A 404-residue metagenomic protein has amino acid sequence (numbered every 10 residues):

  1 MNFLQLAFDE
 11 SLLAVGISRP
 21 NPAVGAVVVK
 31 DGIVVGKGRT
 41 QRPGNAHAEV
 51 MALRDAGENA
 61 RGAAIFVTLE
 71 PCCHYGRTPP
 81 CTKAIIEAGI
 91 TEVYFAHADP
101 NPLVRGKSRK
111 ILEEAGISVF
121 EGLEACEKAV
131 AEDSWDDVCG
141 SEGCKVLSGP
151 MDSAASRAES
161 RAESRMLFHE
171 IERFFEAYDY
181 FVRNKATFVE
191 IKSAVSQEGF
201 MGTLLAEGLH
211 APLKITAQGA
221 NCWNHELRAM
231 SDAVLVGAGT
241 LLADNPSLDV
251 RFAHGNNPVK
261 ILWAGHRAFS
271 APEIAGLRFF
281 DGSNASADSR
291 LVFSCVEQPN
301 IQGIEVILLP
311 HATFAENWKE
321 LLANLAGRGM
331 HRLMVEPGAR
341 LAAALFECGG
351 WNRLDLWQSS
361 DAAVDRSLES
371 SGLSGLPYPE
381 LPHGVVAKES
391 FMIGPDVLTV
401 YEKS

Functional and structural regions predicted by a protein language model:
N2-P43: N-terminal subdomain of lithium-sensitive/metallo-dependent phosphomonoesterases centered on the IMPase/IPPase/PAP
F3-Q5, E10-A14, R19, R77 (+4 more regions): Enzymes that bind and transform nitrogen-containing heteroaromatic metabolites
E10, A14, C72, A88 (+4 more regions): Change "in soluble alpha/beta enzymes" to "in soluble alpha/beta proteins
G16-P20, R109, F120, A125-D133 (+3 more regions): Proteins enriched for Cys/Gly/acidic motifs involved in redox and nucleic-acid/cofactor modification
A23, F95, V335: Short beta-strand segments at enzyme active-site cores
A23-V24, K30, R61-A63, P382-G384 (+1 more regions): Acidic, glycine-enriched active-site microenvironments
V28-G143, S148-P150, A154-A155, E163 (+2 more regions): Zn2+-dependent cytidine deaminase-like catalytic core
L103, M166, R340-L341: Short alpha-helical
